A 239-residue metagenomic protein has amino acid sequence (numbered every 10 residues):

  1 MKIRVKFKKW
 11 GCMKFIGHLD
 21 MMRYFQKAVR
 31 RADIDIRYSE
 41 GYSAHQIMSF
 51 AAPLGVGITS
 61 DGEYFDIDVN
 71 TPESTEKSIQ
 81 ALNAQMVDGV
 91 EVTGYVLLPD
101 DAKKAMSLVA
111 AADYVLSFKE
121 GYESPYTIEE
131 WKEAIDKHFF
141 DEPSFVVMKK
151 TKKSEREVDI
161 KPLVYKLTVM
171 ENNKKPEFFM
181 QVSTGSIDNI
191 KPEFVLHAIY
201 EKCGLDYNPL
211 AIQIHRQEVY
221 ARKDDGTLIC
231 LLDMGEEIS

Functional and structural regions predicted by a protein language model:
F7, I67-E73, L116-Y122, M180-T184: Short beta-strand-to-loop capping motifs
W10-Y38: N-terminal ordered "arm"
F15-L19, P72-K77, P125-E129, S186-E193: Ordered, soluble secondary-structure elements with a strong preference for glycine-centered loop motifs and nearby
R37-V69: Short, charge-patterned binding micro-sites
D61-S117: Ordered, amphipathic secondary-structure segments that act as subunit-interaction surfaces in large macromolecular
S78-M86, T127-F139, V195-L196: Short amphipathic alpha-helices in soluble, non-transmembrane regions that often serve as interface/regulatory elements
A102-Y122, Y220-S239: Short, low-order "capping/linker" segments at domain edges
K137-S239: Core RNA-modification/binding signature centered on pseudouridine synthases
